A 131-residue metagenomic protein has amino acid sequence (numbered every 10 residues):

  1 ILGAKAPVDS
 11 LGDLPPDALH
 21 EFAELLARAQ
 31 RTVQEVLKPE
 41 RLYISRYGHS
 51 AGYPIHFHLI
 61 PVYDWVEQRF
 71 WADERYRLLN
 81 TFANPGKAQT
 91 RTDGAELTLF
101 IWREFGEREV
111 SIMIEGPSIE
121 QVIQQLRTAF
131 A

Functional and structural regions predicted by a protein language model:
I1-A131: HIT superfamily nucleotide-processing domains
